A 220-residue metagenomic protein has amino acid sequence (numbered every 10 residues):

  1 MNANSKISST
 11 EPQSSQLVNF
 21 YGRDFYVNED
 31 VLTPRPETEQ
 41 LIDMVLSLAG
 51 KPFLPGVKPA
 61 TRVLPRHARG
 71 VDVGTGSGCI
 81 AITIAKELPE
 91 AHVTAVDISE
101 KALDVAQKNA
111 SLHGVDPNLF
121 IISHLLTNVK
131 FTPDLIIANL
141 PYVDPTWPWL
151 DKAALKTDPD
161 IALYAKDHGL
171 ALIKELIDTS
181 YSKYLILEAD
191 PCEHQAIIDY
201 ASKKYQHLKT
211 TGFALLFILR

Functional and structural regions predicted by a protein language model:
M1-L48: Conserved AdoMet
A3-I7, P52, P59, T210: N-terminal cationic leader/targeting segments used for protein routing and processing
P34, A102, G169, I173: Conserved donor sugar-nucleotide recognition element shared by glycan-biosynthetic enzymes
Q40-P59, V63, H67-W149: Conserved SAM/SAH cofactor-binding pocket of Class I
L140-A171: Mobile active-site "lid"/loop adjacent to the S-adenosyl-L-methionine
D167-L219: Conserved Class I SAM-dependent methyltransferase catalytic core
